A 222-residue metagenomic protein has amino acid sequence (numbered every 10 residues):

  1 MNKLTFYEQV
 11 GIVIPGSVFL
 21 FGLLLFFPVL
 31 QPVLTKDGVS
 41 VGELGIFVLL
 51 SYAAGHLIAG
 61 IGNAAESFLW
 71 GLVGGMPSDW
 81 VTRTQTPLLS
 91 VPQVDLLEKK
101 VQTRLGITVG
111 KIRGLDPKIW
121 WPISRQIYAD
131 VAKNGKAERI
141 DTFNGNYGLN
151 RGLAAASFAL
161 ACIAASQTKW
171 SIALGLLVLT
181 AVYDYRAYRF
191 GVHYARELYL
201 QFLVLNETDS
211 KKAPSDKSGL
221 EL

Functional and structural regions predicted by a protein language model:
M1-F6, Y185-L222: Cytosolic/matrix-facing juxtamembrane and C-terminal tails of multi-pass cellular membrane proteins
M1-Q93, C162-Q167, Y185-G191: N-terminal first transmembrane alpha-helix
K3-I14, Y128-A173: Transmembrane alpha-helical segments and their cytosolic interface motifs in multi-pass membrane proteins
N63, S67-G71, K99, T103 (+2 more regions): Charged/polar, solvent-exposed surface patches and flexible loops
E66-G135: Charge-rich cytosolic interhelical loops and cytosolic tails of multi-pass membrane proteins
A173-V182: Single-pass alpha-helical transmembrane signal-anchor segments
